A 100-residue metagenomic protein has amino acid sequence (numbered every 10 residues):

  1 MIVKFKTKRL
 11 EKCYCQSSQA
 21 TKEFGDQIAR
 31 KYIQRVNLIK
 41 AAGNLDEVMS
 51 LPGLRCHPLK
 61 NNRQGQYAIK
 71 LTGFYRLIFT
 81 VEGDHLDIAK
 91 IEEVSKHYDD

Functional and structural regions predicted by a protein language model:
M1-V36: Arg/Lys-rich, positively charged N-terminal/basic patches that mediate binding to nucleic acids
I2, P58, I78: Short, surface-exposed charged micro-motifs
K6, I28, Y32-R35, R55 (+2 more regions): Amphipathic alpha-helical interface surfaces
C15-Q19, Q64, K96-D99: A broad detector of the eukaryotic-type serine/threonine protein kinase catalytic domain
I39: Conserved phosphate-interacting/catalytic interface
G43-Y67: A short, surface-exposed loop/turn module that caps and links secondary-structure elements
Y67-D100: Enriched for short, Lys/Arg-rich terminal
